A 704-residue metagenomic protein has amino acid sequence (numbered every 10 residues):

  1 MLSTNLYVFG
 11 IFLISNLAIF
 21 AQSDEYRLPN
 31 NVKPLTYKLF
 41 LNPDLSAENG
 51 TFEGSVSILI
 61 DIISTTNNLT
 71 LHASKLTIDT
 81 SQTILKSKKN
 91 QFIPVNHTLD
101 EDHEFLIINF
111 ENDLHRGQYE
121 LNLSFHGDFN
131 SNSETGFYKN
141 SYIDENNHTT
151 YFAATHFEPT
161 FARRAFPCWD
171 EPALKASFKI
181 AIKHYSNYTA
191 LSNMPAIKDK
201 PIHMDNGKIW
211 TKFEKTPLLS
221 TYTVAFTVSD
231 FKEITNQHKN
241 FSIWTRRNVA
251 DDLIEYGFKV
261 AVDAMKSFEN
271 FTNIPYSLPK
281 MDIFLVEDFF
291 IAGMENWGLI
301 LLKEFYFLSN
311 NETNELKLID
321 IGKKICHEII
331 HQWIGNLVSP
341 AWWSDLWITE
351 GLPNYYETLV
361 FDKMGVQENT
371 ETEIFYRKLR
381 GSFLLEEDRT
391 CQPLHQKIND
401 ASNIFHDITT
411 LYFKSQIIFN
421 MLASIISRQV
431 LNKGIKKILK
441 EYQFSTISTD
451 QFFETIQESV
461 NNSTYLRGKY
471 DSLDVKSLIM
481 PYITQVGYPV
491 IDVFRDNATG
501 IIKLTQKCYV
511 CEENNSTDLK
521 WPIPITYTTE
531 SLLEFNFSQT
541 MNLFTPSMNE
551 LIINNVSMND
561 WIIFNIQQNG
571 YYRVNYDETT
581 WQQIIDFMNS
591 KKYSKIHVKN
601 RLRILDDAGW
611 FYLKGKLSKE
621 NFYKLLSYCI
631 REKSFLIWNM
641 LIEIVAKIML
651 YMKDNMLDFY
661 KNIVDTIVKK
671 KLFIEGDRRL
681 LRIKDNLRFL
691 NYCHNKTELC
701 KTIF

Functional and structural regions predicted by a protein language model:
L2-S55, T65, D144-F152, D170-P172 (+1 more regions): N-terminal, polar/Ser/Thr-rich
E53-A73: Ligand-binding face of N-terminal immunoglobulin V-set domains in extracellular IgSF glycoproteins
I58, F213, S242-C508, E513 (+4 more regions): Hydrophobic alpha-helical and helix-loop surface patches within well-folded domains that function as non-catalytic
L59, S124-S229, Y572-R573, V598-L605: Extended, low-hydrophobicity, Ser/Thr/Pro/Gly-biased non-transmembrane segments
L76-D144, D205, N549-V556: A surface-exposed beta-strand-loop module
T77-L85, D471-K476, P481, Y488-N565: Beta-strand-rich binding/interaction modules
F92-L114, T155-H156, T160-R163, E304-K324: Aromatic/His-enriched, Gly/Pro-containing loop or helix-boundary segments that lie immediately adjacent to catalytic
E368-N369, E373, K378-L384, T409 (+4 more regions): Long, ordered, helix-rich scaffold segments
